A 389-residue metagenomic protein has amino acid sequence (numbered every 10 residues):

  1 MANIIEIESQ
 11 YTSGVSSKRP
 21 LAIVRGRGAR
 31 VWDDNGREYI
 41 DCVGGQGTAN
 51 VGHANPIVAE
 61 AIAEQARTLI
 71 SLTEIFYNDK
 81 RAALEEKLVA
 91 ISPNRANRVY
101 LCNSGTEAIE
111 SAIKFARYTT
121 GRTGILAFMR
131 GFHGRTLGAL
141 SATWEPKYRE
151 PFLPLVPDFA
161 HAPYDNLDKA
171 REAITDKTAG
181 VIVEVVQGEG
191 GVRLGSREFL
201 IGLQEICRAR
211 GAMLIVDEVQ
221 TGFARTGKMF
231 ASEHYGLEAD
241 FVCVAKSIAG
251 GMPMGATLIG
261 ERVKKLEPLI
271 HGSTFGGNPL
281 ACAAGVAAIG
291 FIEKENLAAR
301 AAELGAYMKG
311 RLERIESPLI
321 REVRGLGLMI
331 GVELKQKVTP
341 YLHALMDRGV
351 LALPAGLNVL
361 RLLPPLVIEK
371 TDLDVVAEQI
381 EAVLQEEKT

Functional and structural regions predicted by a protein language model:
M1-T389: Conserved N-terminal phosphate-binding loop of PLP-dependent enzymes in the Aspartate aminotransferase
